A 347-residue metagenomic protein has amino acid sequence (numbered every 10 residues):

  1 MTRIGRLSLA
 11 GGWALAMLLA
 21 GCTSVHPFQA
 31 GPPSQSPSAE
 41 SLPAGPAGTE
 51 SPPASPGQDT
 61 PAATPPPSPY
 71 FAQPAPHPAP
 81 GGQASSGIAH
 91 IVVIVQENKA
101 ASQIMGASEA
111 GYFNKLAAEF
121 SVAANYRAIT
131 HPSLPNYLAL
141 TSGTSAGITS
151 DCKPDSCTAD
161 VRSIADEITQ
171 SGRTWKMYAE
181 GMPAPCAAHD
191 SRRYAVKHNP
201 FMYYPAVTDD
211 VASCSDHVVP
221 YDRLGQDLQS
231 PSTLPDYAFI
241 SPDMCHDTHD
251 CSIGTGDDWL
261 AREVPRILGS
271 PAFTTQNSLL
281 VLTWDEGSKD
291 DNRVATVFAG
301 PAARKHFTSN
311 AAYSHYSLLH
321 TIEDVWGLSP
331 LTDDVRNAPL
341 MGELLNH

Functional and structural regions predicted by a protein language model:
M1-G12: Bacterial N-terminal signal peptides that target proteins for export
L18-G21: C-terminal motif of bacterial Sec signal peptides marking the signal peptidase cleavage site
T23-F28, D59, P65-H347: Flexible, surface-exposed loop/gating regions in the mature catalytic domains of secreted/periplasmic hydrolases
T23-Q58: Short, low-complexity, disordered segments immediately C-terminal to signal peptides in bacterial exported proteins
